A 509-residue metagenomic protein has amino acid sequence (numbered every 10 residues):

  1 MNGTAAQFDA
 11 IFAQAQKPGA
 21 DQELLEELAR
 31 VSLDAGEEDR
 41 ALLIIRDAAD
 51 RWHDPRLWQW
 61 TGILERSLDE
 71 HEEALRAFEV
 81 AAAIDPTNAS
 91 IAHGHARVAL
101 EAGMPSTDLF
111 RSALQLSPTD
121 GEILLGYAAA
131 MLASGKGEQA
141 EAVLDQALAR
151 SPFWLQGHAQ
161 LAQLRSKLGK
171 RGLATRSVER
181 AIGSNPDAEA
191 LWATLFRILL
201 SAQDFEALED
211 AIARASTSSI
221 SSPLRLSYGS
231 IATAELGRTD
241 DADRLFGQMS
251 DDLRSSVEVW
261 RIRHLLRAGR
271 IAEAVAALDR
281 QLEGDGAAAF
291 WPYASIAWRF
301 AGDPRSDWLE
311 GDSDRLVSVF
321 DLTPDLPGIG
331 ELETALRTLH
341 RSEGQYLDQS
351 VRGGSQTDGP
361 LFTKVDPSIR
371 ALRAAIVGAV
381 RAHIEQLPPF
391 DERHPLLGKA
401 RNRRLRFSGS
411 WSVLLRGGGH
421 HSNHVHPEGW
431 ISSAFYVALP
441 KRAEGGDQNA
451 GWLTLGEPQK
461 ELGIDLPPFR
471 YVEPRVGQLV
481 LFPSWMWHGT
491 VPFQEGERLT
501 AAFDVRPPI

Functional and structural regions predicted by a protein language model:
G19-A20, W52-H53, P86, P118 (+5 more regions): Short coil turns that delineate tetratricopeptide repeat
E27, W60, G94-H95, G126 (+5 more regions): Canonical tetratricopeptide repeat
S32, E65, A99, M131 (+5 more regions): Residue at a conserved register position within TPR or TPR-like alpha-solenoid repeats
D307-G398, H420: Non-heme Fe(II)/2-oxoglutarate
A371-V377, R381-L481, M486-P492, G496-I509: Catalytic core of non-heme Fe(II) oxygenases with the double-stranded beta-helix
